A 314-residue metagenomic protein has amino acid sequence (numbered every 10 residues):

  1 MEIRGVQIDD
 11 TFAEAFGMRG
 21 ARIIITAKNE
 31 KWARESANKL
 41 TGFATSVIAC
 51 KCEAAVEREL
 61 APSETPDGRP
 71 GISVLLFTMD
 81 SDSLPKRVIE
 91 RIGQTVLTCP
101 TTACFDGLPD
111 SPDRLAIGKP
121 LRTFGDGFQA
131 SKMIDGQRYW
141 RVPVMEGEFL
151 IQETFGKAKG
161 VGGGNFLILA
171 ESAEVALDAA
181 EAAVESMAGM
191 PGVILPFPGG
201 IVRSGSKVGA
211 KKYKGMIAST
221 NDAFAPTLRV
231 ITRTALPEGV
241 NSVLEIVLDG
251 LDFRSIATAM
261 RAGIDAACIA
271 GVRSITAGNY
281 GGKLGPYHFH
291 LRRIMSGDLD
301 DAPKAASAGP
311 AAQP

Functional and structural regions predicted by a protein language model:
E2-D10, E14, R19-E57, A61 (+12 more regions): Conserved mixed alpha/beta catalytic, RNA-binding, or beta-rich assembly cores of soluble enzyme, regulatory
